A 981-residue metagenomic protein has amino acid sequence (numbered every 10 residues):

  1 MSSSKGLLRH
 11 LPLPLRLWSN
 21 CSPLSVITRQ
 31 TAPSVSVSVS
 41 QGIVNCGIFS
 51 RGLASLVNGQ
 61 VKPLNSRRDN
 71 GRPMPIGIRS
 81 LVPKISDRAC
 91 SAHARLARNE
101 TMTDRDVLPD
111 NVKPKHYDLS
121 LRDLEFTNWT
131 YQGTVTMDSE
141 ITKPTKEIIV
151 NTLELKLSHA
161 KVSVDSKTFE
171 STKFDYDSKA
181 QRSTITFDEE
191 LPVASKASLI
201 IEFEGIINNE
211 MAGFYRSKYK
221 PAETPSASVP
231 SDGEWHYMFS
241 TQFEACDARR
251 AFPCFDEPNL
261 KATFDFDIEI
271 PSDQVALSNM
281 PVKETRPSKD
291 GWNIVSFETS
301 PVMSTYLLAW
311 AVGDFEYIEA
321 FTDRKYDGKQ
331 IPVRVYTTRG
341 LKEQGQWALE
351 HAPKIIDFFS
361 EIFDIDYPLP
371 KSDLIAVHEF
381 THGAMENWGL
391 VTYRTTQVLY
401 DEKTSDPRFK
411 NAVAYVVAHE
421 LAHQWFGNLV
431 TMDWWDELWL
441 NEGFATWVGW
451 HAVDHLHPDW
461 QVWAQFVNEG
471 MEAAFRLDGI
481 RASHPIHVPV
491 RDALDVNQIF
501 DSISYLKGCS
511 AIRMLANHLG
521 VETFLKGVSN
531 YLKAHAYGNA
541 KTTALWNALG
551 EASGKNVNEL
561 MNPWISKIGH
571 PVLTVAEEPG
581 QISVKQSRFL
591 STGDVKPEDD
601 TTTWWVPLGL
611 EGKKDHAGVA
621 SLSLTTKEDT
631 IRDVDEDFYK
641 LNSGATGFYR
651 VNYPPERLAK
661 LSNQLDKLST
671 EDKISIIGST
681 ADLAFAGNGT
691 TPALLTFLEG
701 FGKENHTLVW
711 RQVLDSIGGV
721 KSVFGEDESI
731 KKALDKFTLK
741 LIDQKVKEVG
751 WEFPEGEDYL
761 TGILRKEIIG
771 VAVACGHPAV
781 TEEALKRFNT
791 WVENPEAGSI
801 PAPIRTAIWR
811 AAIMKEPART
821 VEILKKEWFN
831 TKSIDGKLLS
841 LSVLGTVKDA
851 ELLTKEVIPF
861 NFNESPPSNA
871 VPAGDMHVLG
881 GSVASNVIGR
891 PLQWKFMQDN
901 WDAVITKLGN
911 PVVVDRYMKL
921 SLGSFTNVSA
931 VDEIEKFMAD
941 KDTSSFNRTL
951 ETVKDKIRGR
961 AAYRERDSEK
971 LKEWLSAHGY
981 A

Functional and structural regions predicted by a protein language model:
S2-C21, V37, C46-P63, R67-G71 (+5 more regions): N-terminal, polar/Ser/Thr-rich
N99, L155-A227, P253, D629-D633: A surface-exposed beta-strand-loop module
Y131-S139, I582-Q586: Short, well-ordered beta-strand segments enriched in hydrophobic/aromatic residues
D138-K156, D265-P271, L590-G609: Surface-exposed beta-strand/loop patches in extracellular or lumenal glycoproteins
L157, F297, D323-P597, G719 (+5 more regions): Hydrophobic alpha-helical and helix-loop surface patches within well-folded domains that function as non-catalytic
E170-P192, M238-Q242, C246-R249, T395-V416: Aromatic/His-enriched, Gly/Pro-containing loop or helix-boundary segments that lie immediately adjacent to catalytic
S183, E202-F321, W347, D672-I677: Extended, low-hydrophobicity, Ser/Thr/Pro/Gly-biased non-transmembrane segments
M471-E472, S502, A576-E578, S583-K585 (+3 more regions): Long, ordered, helix-rich scaffold segments
